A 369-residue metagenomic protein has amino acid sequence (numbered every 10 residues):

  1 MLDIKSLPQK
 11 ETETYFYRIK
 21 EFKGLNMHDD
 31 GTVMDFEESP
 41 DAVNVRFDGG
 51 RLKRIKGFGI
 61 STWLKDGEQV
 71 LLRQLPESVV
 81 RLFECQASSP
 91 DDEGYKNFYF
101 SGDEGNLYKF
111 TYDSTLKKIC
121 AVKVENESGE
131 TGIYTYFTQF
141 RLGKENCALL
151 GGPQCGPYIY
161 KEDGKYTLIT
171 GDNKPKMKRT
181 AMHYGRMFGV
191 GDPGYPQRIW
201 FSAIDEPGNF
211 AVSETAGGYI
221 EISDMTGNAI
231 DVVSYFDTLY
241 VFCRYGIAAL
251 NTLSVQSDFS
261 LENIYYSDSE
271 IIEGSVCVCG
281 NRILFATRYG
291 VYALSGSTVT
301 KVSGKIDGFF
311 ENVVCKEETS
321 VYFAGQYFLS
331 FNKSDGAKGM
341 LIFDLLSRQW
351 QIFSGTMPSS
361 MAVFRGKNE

Functional and structural regions predicted by a protein language model:
M1-L116, K176-A248, F331-F343: N-terminal beta-propeller domains
I60-T62, P157-I159, V291: Short polybasic amphipathic segments
D66, E104, G152-C155, K161-G164 (+3 more regions): Acidic/polar residues in short coil/turn loops that connect beta-strands within repeat-based beta-sheet scaffolds
G67-R73, L116-S128, K165-T170, A216-S223 (+2 more regions): A short beta-strand motif characteristic of beta-propeller blades
L72-G94, G129-K144, N173-Y184, D224-Y235 (+3 more regions): Structural signature of eukaryotic scaffold interfaces centered on beta-propeller domains
Y108-K109, C155-K165, F201, S295-G296: Short, surface-exposed terminal/edge motifs of secreted or surface/virion proteins that either
T135-T170: Hydrophobic or amphipathic alpha-helical targeting/insertion segments
C147, D224-E369: Beta-sheet-dominated scaffold domains
